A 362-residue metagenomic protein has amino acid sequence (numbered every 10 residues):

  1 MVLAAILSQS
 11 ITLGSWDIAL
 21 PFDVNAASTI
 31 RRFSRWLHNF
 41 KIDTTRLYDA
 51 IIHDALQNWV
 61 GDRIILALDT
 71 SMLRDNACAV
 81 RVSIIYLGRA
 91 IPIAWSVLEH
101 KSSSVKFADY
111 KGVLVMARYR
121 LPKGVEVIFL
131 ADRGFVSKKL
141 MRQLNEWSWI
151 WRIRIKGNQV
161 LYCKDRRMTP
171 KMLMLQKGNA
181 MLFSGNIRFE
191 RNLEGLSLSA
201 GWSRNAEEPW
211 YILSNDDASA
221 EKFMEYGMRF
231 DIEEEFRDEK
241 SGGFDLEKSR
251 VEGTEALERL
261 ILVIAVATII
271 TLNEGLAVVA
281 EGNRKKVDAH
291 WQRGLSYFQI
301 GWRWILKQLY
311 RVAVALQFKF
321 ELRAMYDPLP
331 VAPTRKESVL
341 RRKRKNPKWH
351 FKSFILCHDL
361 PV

Functional and structural regions predicted by a protein language model:
M1-S15, V24, L47-D49, D62-I64 (+2 more regions): Single, function-defining residue in the core of a domain
V2, I30-R89: Active-site-proximal, Lys/Arg-enriched surface segment that forms a nucleic-acid-binding/basic interface patch
A19, W36, G242: Short acidic/histidine-centered micro-motifs embedded in hydrophobic/aromatic stretches that mark compact functional
L20-R32: Short, basic interhelical loop/turn and adjoining N-cap of the next helix at nucleic-acid- or acidic-partner-contacting
